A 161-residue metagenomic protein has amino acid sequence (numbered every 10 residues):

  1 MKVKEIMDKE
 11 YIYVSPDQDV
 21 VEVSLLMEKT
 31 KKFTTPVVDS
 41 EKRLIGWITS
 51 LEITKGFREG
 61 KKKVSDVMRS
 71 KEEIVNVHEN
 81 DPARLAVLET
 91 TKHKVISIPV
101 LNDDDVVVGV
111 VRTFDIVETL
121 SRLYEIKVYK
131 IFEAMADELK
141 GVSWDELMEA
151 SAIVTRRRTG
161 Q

Functional and structural regions predicted by a protein language model:
M1-E10, W47-H93, V110-Q161: Tandem CBS (Bateman) regulatory domains
I12-E59, V64-S65: Acidic (E/D-rich), amphipathic helical modules within compact regulatory domains
Y13-K31, V38, N76-K94, V100-D103 (+1 more regions): The conserved cystathionine-beta-synthase
T35, G46, I98, V108-G109: Conserved glycine-centered beta-strand/turn positions repeated across beta-sheet architectures
